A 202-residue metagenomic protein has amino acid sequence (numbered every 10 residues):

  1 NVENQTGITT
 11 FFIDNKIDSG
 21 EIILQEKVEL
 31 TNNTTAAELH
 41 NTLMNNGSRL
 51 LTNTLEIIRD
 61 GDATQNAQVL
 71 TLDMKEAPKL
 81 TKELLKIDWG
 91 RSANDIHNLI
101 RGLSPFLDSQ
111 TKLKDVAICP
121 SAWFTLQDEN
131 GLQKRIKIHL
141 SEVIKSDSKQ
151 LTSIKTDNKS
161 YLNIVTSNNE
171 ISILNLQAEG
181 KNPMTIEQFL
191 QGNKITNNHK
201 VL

Functional and structural regions predicted by a protein language model:
N1-E83: Donor/substrate-binding cores of folate-linked one-carbon enzymes
T71-L202: Internal anion-binding site segments
